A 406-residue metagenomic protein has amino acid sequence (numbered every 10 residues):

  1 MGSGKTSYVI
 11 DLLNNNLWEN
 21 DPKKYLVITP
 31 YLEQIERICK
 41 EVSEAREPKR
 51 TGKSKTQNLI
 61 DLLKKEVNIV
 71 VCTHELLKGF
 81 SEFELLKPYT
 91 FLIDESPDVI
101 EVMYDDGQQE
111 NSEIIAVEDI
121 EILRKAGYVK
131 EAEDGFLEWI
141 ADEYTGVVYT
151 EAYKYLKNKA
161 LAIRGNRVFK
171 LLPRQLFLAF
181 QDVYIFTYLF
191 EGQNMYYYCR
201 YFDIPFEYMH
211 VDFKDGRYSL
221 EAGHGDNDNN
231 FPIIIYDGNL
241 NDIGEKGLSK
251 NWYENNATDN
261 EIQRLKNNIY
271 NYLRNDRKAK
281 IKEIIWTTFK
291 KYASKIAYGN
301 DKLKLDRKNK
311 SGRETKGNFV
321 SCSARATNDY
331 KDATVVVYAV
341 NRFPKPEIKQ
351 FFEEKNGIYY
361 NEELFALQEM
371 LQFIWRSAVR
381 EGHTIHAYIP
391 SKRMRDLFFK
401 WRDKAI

Functional and structural regions predicted by a protein language model:
M1-I406: ASCE RecA-like P-loop NTPase motor cores that couple ATP hydrolysis to mechanical translocation on nucleic acids
